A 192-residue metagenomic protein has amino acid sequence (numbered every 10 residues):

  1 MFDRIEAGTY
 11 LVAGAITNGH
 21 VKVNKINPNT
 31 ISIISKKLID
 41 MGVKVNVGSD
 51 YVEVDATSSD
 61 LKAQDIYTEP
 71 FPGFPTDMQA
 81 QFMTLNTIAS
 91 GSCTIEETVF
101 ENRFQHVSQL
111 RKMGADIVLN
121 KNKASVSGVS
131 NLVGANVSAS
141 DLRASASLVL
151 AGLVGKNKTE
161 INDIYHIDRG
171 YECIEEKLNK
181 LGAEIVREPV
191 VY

Functional and structural regions predicted by a protein language model:
M1-Y192: Short, structured segments at the rim of ligand-binding sites
